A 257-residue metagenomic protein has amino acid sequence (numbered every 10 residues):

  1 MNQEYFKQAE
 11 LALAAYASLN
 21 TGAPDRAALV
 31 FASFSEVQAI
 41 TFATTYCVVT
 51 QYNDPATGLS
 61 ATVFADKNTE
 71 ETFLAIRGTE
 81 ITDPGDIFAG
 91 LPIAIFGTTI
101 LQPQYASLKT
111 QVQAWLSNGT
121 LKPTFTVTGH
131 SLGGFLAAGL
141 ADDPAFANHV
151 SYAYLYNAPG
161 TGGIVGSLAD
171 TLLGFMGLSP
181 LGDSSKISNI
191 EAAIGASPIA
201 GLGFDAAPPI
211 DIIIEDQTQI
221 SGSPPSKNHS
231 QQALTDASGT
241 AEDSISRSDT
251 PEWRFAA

Functional and structural regions predicted by a protein language model:
M1-F34: N-terminal low-complexity, Ser/Thr- and acidic-residue-enriched intrinsically disordered segments
A12, A27, N68, I213 (+1 more regions): Intrinsically disordered, low-complexity regions of eukaryotic proteins
A14-S18, Q111, W115, F175: Residues that form generic nucleotide/phosphate-binding pockets
A17-P24, G97, A241, P251: Acidic/charged, solvent-exposed loop-and-adjacent secondary-structure segments enriched in E/D, K/R, S/T, and G/P
T21-R26, V30-T128, D143-Y152, N157-D170 (+2 more regions): A conserved cap/lid and substrate-binding interface adjacent to the catalytic center of lipid-processing enzymes
T128-G133, A137: Gly/Ala-rich beta-loop-alpha elbow adjacent to hydrolase catalytic centers
L140: Aromatic pocket-lining residues of Rossmann-like dinucleotide-binding sites
A147-A256: The feature captures the conserved acid-bearing segment of alpha/beta-hydrolase catalytic domains
